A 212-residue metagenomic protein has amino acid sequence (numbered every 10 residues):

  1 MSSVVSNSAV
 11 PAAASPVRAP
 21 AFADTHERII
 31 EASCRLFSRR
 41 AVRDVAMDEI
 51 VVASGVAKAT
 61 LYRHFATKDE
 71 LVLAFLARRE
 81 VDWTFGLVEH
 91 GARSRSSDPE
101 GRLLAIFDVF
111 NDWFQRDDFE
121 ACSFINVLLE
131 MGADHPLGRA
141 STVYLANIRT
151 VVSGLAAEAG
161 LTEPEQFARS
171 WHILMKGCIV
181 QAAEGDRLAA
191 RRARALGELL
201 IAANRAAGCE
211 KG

Functional and structural regions predicted by a protein language model:
M1-V56, E70-L73: Basic, helix-initiating cap at the start of DNA-binding domains
D24-R35, R39, A53, E70-S94 (+4 more regions): Alpha-helical structural segments
C34, D48, C122, N126 (+1 more regions): Conserved acidic functional residues
R39-R43, D117, A159: Short coil/turn segments at alpha/beta junctions that flank glycine-rich nucleotide-binding fingerprints
G55-F65: Short hydrophobic/aromatic patch on the recognition helix
Q115-H135: Amphipathic alpha-helical segments used for helix-helix packing
G138-T142, A157-G212: Hydrophobic/aromatic-rich alpha-helical bundle segments in the mid-to-C-terminal region
